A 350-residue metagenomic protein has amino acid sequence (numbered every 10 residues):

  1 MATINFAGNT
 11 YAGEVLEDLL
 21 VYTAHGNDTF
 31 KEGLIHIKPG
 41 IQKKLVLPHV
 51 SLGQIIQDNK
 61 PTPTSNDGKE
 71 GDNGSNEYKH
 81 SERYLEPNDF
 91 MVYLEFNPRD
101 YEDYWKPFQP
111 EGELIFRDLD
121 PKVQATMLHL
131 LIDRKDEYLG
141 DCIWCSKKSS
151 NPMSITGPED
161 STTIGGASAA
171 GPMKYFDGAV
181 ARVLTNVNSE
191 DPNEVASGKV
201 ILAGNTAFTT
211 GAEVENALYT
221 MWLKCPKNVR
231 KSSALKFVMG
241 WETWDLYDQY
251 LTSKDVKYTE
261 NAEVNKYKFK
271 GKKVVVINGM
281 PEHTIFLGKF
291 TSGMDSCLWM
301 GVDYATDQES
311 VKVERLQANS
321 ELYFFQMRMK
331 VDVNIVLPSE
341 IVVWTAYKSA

Functional and structural regions predicted by a protein language model:
A2-F6, N66-N73, E77-Y78, E137 (+2 more regions): Signature of extracytoplasmic/envelope-associated structural regions
A2-G53, I115, I164-G165, A170-N216 (+1 more regions): Sequence/fold signature of self-assembling virion shell proteins
A24-F108, H129, G165-S168, M173: Assembly/oligomerization interface modules of large self-assembling protein complexes
R99-P110, L114-C145: Intrinsically disordered, low-complexity linker/loop segments enriched in Gly/Pro and charged/polar residues
G140-G165: Short, glycine/acidic-rich hinge or "gate" loops at secondary-structure transitions that mediate conformational
E215-N228: Phosphate-interacting basic helix/loop segments used at nucleotide- and nucleic-acid interfaces
V229-A234, F269: Short gly/pro-enriched beta-turn/loop segments at secondary-structure junctions
S233-E242, L246-D248: Long, repeat-rich segments with strong aromatic
